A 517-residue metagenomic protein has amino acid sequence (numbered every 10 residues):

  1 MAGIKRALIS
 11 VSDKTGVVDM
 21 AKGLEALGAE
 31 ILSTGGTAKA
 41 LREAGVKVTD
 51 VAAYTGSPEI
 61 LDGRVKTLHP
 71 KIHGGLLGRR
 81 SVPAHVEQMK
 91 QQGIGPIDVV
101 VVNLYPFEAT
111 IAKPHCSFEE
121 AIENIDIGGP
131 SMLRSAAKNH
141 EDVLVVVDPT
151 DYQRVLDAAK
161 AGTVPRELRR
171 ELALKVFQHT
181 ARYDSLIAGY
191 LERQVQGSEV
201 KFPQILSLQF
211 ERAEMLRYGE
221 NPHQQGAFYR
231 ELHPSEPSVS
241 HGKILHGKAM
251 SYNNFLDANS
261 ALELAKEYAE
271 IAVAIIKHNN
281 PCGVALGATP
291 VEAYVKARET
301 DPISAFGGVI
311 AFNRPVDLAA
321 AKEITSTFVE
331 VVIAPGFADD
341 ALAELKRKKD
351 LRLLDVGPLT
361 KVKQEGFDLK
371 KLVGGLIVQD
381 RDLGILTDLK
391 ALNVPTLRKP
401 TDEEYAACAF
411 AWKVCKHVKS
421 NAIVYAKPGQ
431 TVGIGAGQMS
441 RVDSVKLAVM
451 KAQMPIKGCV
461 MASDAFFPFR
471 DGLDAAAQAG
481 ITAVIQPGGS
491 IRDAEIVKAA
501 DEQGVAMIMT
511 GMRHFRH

Functional and structural regions predicted by a protein language model:
M1-Y54: N-terminal glycine-/serine-/threonine-rich phosphate-binding loop
A2-I9, V99-V102, D184-S185, R193-H517: ATP-dependent carboxylate/acyl-activation modules
I31, V48, V143-V145, L353 (+2 more regions): Hydrophobic beta-strand scaffold residues
G36-F107: Glycine-rich nucleotide/cofactor/substrate-binding loop typically near the N-terminus or early in the first domain
T37-A40, T55-L61, F107-A109, S131-R134 (+6 more regions): Short gly/pro/ser/thr-enriched loop/turn and capping motifs at secondary-structure boundaries
R80-I127, R134-A136, T396-D402: Active-site/ligand-binding-proximal alpha/beta "capping" segment
M132, N139-Y152, L172: Mobile "lid/hinge" segments at catalytic clefts and subdomain interfaces of large enzymes
P149-T150, R154-I205: Non-catalytic interaction/clamp surfaces of large macromolecular machines
